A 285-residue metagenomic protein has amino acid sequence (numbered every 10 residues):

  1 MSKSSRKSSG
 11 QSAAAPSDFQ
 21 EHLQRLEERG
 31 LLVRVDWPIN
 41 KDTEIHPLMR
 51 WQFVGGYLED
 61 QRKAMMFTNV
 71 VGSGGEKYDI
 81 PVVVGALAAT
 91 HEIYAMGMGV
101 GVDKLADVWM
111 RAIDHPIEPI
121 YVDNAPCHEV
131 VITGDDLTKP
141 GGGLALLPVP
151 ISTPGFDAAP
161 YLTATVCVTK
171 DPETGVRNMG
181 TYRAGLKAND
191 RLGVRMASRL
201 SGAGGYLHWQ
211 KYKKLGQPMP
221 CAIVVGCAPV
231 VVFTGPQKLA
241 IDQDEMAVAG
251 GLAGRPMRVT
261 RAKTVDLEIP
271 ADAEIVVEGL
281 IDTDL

Functional and structural regions predicted by a protein language model:
S2-L285: Extended, highly charged
